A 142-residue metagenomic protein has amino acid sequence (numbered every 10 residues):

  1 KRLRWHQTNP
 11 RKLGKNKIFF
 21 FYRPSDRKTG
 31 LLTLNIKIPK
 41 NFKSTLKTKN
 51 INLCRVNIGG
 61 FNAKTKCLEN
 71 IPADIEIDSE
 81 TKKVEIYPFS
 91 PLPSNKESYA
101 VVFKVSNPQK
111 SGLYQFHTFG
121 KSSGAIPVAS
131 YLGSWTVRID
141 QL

Functional and structural regions predicted by a protein language model:
K1-R27, N35-K37, D140-L142: Serine/threonine-rich, low-complexity linker/repeat segments that form flexible spacers/stalks
K15, T29-T33, T48, T81 (+2 more regions): Extracytoplasmic
G30, V105-L142: Helix-rich interaction surfaces within compact, conserved domain-sized segments that mediate assembly or partner
T33-K37, E85-Y87: Soluble periplasmic/extracytoplasmic beta-strand elements of cell-envelope proteins
N35-L68: Solvent-exposed beta-hairpin/edge-strand motifs
P39-N41, E80, F89-P91, K104-S106: Solvent-exposed coil/turn segments that connect beta secondary-structure elements in extracytoplasmic/periplasmic
K64-K96: Extended, solvent-exposed segments with strong compositional bias
L92-K110: Low-complexity, intrinsically disordered segments enriched in Ser/Thr together with acidic residues
